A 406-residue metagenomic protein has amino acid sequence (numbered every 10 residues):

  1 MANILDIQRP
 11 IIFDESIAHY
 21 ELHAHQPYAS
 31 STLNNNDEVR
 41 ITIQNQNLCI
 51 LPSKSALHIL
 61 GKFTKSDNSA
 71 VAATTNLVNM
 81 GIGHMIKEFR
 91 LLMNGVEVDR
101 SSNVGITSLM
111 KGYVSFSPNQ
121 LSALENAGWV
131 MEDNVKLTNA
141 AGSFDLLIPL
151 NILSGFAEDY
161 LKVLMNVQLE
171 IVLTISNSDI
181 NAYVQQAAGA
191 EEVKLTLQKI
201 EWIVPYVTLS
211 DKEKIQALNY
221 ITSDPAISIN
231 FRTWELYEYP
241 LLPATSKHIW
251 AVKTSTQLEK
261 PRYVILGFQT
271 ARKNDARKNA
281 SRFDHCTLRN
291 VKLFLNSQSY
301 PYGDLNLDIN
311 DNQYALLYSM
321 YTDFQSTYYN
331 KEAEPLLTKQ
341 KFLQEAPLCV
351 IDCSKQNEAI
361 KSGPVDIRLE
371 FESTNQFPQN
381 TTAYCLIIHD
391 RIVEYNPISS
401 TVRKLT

Functional and structural regions predicted by a protein language model:
M1-T406: Short, low-complexity Pro/Thr/Gly
